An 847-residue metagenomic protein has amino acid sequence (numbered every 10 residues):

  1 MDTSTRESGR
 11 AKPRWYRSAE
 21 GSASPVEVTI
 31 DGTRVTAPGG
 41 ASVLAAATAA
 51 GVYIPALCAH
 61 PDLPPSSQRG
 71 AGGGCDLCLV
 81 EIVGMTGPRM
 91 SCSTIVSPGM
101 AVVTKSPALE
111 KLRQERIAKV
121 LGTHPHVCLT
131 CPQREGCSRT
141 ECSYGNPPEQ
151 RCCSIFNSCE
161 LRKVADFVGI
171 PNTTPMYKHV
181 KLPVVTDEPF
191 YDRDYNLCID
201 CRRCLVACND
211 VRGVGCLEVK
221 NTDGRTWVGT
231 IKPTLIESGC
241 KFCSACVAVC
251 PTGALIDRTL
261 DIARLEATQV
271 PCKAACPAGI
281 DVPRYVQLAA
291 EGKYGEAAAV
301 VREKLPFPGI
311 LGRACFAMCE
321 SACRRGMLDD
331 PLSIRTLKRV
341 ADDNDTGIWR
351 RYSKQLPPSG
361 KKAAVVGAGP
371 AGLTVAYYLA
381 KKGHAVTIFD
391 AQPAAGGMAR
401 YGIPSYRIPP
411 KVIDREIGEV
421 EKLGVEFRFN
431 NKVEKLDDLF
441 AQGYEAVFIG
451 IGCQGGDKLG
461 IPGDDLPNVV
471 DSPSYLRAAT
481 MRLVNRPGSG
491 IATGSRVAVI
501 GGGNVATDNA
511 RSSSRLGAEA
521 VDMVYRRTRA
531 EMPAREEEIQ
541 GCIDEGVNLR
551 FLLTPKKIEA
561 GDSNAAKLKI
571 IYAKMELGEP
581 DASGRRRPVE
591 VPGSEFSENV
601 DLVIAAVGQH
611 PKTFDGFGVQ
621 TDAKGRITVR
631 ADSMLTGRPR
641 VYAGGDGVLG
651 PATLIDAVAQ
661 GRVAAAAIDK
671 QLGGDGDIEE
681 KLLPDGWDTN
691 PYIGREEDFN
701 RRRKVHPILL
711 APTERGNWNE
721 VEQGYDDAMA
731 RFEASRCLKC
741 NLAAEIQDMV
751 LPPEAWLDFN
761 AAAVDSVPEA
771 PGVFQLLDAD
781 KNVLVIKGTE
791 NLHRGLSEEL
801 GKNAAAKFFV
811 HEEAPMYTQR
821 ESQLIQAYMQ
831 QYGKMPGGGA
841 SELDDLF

Functional and structural regions predicted by a protein language model:
D2-W15, G73-T387, A391-Q392, A399-Y406 (+4 more regions): Fe-S ferredoxin-like electron-transfer domains and their immediately adjacent linker/connector regions across
T3, D748-G801, E812-M829, L843-F847: GIY-YIG nuclease catalytic motif and its immediate N-terminal context
T3, P271-C272, G541, T554-L568 (+3 more regions): Mid-to-C-terminal Rossmann-like scaffold of FAD/NAD(P)H-dependent oxidoreductases
C276, I280-A289, A298-A299, M327 (+8 more regions): Beta1-alpha1 glycine-rich phosphate/pyrophosphate-binding loop at the start of Rossmann-like nucleotide-binding domains
E296, P357, K362-V366, D414-G460 (+4 more regions): Feature captures the FAD/FMN-dependent oxidoreductase FAD-binding
V340-P357, R415-N430, G456-L516, T621-R638: Glycine-rich dinucleotide-binding loop and its adjacent helix/turn
D465-G494, P580-P651, I655-A659, I693: FAD-site-proximal beta/loop scaffold in flavoenzymes
N509, G647-I678: A conserved FAD-binding loop/helix module that cradles the flavin
